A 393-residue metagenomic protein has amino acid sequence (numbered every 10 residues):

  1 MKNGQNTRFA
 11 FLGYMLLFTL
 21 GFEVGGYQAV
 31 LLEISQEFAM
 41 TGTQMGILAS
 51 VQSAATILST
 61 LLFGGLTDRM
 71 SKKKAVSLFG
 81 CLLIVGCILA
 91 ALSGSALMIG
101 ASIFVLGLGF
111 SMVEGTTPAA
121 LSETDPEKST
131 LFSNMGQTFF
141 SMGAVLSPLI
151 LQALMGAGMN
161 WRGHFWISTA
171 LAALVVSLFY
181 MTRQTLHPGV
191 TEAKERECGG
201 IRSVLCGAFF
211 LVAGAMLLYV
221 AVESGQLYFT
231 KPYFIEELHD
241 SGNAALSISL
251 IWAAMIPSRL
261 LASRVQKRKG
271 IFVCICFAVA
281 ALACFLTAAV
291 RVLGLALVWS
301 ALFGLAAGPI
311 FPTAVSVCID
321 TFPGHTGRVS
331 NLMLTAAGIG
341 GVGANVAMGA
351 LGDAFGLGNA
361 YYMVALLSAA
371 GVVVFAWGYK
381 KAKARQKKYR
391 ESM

Functional and structural regions predicted by a protein language model:
R8-G42, Q226-K231: Extracytoplasmic
Y27-Q28, G207-P257: Extracytoplasmic gate region of multi-pass secondary transporters
A39, S71, L92-L97, P126 (+2 more regions): Helix-breaking motifs and short loop linkers at transmembrane-helix boundaries and internal kinks in secondary membrane
L58-L97: Conserved MFS/SLC helix-loop-helix module at the cytosolic interface between two early adjacent transmembrane helices
S59-S71, S258-K269, G352-D353: Helix-to-loop junctions at the C-terminal end of transmembrane segments in multipass secondary transporters
S102-F140: Cytoplasmic helix-loop-helix junction between adjacent transmembrane helices in 12-TM secondary transporters
E127-K128, M135-Q184: Helix-loop-helix hairpin linking two adjacent transmembrane segments in secondary transporters
K269-A314: C-terminal transmembrane helical hairpin of 12-TM major facilitator-type secondary transporters
